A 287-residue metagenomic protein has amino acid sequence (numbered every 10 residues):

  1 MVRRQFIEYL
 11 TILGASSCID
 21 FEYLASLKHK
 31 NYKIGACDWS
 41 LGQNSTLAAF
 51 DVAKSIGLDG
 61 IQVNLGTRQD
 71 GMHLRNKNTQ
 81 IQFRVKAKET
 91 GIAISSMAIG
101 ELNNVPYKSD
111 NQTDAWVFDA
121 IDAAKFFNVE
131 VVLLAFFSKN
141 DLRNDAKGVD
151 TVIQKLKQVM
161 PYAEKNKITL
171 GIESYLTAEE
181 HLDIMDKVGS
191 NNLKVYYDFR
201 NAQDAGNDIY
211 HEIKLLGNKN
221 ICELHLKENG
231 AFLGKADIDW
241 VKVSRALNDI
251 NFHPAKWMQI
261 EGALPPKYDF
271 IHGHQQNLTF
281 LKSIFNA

Functional and structural regions predicted by a protein language model:
R3-K33, Q43, L47-I56, A178-Y197 (+1 more regions): Histidine-acidic metal/acid-base catalytic patches
L10-S16, E89-T90, N103-V195, D204 (+1 more regions): Active-site acidic/histidine proton-transfer and metal-coordination neighborhood in alpha/beta enzyme cores
Y32-C37, I61-V63, I94-I99, V132-L134 (+4 more regions): Hydrophobic faces of well-ordered beta-strands that scaffold small-molecule active sites in alpha/beta enzyme cores
A36, A53, I61, A87 (+5 more regions): Conserved, mostly hydrophobic/aromatic
S40, L65-T67, G100-N103, F136-N140 (+4 more regions): Active-site-proximal loop/turn and secondary-structure-junction residues that shape catalytic pockets, frequently
N64-R84, K139-R143: Glycine-rich, proline-tolerant flexible connector loops at the mouths of alpha/beta enzymes
R75-I81, D110-F118, D145-L156, D208-I213 (+2 more regions): Charged helix-capping and loop-helix junction motifs
N78-Y107: Mid-chain, structured segments of secreted extracytoplasmic proteins
